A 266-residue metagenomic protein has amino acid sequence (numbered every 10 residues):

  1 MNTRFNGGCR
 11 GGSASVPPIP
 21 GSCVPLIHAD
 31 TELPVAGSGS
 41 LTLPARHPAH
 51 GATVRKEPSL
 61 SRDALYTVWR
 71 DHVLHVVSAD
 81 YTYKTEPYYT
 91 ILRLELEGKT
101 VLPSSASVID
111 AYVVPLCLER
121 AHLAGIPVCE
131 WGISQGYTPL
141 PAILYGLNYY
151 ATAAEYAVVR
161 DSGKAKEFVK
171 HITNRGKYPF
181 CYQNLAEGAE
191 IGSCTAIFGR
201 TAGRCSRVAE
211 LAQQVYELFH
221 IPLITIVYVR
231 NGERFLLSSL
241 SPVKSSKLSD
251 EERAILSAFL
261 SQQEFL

Functional and structural regions predicted by a protein language model:
R4, P25-Q213, F259-L266: Active-site nucleotide/adenylate-binding loops and adjacent lid/helix of ATP-dependent enzymes
G12-P17: Intrinsically disordered, low-complexity segments enriched in serine/threonine/proline/glycine and often basic
C205-F235: Glycine/small-residue-rich hydrophobic helix-like segments
F219-I221, R230-L266: C-terminal active-site "lid" helix and adjoining low-complexity regulatory extension at the edge of ATP-using catalytic
